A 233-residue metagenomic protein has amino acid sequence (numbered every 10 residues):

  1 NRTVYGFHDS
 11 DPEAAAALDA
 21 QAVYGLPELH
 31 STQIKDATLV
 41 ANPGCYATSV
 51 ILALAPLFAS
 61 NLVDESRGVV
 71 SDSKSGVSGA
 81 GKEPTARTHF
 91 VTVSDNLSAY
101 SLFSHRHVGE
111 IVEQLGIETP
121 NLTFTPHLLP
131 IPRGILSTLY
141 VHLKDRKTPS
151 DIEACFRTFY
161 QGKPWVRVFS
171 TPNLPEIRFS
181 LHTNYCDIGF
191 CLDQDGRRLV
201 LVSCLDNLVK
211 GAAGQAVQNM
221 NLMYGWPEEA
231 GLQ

Functional and structural regions predicted by a protein language model:
N1-V93, Y100-L102, C191-Q194, A230: N-terminal Rossmann-like NAD(P) cofactor-binding subdomain of oxidoreductases, focused on the glycine-rich
Q21, C45-L52, L102-R106, K147 (+4 more regions): Conserved active-site and cofactor/substrate-binding residues in soluble primary-metabolism enzymes
I34, T158-Y160, I177-Q233: C-terminal helical cap and adjacent loop that interface with cofactors, partners, or active-site loops
L52-P56, E110-Q114, C155, Q215 (+1 more regions): Alpha-helical scaffold segments in soluble metabolic enzymes
L62-V63, I117, W226: Helix N-cap/coil-helix junction residues
S66-S73, V77-L201: C-terminal substrate-binding/catalytic lobe of Rossmann-fold NAD(P)-dependent oxidoreductases
